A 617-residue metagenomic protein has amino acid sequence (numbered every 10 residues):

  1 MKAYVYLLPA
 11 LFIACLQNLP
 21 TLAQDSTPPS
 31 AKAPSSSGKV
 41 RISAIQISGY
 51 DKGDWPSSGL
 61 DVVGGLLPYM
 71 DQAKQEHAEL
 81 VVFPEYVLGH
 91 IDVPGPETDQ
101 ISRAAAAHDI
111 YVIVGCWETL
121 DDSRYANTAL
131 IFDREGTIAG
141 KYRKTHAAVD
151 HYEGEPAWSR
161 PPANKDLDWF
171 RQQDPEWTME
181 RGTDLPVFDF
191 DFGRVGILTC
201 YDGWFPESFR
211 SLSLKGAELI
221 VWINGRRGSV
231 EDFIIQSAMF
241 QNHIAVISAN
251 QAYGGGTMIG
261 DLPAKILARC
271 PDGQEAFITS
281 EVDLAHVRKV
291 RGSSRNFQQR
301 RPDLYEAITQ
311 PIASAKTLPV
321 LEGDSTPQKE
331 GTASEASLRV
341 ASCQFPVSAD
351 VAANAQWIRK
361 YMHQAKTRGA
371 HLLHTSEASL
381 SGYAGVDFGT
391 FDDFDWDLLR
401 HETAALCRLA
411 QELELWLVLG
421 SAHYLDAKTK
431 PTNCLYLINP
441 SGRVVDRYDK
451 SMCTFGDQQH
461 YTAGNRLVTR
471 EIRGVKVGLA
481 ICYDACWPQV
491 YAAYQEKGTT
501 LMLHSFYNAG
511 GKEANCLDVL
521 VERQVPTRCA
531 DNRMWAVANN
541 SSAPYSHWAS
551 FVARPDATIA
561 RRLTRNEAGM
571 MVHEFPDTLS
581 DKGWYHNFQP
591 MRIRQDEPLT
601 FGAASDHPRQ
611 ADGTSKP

Functional and structural regions predicted by a protein language model:
M1-V5, M258: Positively charged n-region of N-terminal signal peptides that target proteins for export
Y6-N18: Bacterial N-terminal signal peptides
T21-D25: Boundary at the C-terminal end of the N-terminal hydrophobic targeting segment
P34-L60, G331-S348: Short beta-strand segments enriched in small/hydrophobic residues
D54-T145, V149-D168, R210, G225-I244 (+3 more regions): Cys-nucleophile CN-hydrolase/nitrilase-fold catalytic domain and related Cys-dependent amidase chemistry that acts on
P94-V114, R194-E281, W396-V418, C486-M570: CN hydrolase (nitrilase-like) catalytic-core segments centered on the catalytic cysteine and neighboring Lys/Glu
L120-K215, I223-N224, D232-S237, Q241 (+5 more regions): Active-site catalytic loop in hydrolytic enzyme cores
K141, A157-A163, S237-I244, N250-S337 (+3 more regions): C-terminal beta-strand edge segments of enzyme domains
